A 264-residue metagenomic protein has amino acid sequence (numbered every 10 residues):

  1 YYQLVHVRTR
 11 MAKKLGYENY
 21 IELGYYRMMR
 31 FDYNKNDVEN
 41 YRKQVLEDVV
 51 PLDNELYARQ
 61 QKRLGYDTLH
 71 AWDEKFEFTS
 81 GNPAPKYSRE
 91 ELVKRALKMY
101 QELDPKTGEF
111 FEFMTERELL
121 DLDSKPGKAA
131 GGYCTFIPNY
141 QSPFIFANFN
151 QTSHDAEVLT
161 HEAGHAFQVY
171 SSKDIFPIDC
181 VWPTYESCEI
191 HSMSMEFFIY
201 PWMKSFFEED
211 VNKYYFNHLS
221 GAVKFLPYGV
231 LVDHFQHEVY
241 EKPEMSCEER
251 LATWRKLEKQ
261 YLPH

Functional and structural regions predicted by a protein language model:
Y1-H264: Cation-handling catalytic/transport regions enriched in His/Asp/Glu
